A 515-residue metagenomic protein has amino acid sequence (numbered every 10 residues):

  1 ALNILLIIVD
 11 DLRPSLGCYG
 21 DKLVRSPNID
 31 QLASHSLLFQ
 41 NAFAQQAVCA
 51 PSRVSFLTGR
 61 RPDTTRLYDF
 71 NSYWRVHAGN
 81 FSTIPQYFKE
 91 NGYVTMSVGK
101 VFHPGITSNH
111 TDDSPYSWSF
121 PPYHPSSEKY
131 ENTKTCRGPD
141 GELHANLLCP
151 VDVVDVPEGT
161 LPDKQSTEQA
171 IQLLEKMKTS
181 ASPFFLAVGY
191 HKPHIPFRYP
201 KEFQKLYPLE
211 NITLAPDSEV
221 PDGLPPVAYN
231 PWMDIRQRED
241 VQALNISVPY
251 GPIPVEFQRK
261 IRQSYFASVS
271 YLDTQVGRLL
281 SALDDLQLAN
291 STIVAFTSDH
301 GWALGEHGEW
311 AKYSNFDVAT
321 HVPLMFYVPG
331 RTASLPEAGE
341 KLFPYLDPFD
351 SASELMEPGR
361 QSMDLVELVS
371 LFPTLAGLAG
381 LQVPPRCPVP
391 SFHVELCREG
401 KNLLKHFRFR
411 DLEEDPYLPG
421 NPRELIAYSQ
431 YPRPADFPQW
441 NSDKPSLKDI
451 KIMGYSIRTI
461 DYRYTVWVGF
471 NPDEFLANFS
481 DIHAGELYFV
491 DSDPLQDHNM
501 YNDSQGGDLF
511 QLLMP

Functional and structural regions predicted by a protein language model:
A1-F479, P494-L512: Formylglycine-dependent sulfatase
